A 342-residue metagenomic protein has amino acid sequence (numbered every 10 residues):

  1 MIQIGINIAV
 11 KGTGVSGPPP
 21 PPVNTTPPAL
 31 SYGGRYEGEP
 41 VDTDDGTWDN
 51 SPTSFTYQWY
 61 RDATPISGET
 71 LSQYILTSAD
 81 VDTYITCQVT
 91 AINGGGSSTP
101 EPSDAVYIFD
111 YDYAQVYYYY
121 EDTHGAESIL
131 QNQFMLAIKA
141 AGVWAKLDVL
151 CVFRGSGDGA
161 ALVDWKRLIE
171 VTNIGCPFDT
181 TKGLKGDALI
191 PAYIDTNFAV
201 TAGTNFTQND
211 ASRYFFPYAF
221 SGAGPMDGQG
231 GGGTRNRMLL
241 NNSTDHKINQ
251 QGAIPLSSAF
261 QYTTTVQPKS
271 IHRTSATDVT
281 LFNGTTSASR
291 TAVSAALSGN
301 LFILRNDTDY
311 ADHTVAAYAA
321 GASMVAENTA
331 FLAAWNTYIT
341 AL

Functional and structural regions predicted by a protein language model:
M1, I8-A9, T90, V152-D158 (+7 more regions): Short, flexible beta-strand-to-coil junctions
Q3, V10-P20, S97, P102-D210 (+6 more regions): Extracytoplasmic low-complexity segments
G14-F109, T286-S287: Ser/Thr/Pro/Gly-rich low-complexity disordered regions
R35-E37, T70-Q73, T244, T277 (+2 more regions): Ser/Thr- and Asn-enriched, surface-exposed coil loops between beta-strands
F55, T70, L147, A211 (+3 more regions): Residues that flank catalytic or metal-binding motifs in active/ligand-binding sites
Y60-D62, F282, G321: Predominantly extracellular/luminal cell-surface or secreted proteins
E170-P191, N197-N209, Y214-G224, G228-A292: Extracellular glycan-interaction surfaces
A288-V315: Flexible glycan-contacting loops in extracellular carbohydrate-active proteins
